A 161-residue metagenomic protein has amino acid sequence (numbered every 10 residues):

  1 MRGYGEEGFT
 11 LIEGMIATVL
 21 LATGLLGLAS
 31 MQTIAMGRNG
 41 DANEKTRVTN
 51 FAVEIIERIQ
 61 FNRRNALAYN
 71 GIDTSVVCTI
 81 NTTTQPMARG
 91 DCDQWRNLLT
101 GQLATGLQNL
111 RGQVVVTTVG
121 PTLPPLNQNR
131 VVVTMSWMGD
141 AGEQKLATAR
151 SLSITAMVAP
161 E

Functional and structural regions predicted by a protein language model:
R2-G5, F9-V53: Aliphatic-rich helix starts adjacent to a transmembrane/signal segment
G37-E161: Flexible, low-complexity segments enriched in proline/glycine/serine and punctuated by aromatic residues
